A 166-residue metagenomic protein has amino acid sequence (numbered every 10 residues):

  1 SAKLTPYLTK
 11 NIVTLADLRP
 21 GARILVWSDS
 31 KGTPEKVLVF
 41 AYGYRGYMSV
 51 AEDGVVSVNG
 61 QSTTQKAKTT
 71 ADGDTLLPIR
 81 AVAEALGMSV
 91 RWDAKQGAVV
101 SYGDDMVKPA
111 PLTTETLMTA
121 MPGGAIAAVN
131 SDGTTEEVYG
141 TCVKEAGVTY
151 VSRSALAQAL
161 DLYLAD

Functional and structural regions predicted by a protein language model:
S1-D166: Primary recognition of N-terminal secretory signal peptides and signal-anchoring hydrophobic helices
